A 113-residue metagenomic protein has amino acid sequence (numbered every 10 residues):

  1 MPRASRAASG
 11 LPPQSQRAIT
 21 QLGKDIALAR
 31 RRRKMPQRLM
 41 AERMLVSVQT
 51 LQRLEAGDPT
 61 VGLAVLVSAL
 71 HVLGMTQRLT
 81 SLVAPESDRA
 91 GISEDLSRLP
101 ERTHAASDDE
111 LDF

Functional and structural regions predicted by a protein language model:
M1-A18, L82, E86-F113: N-terminal flexible/basic segments that precede or flank functional cores
K24-L39, P100-S107: Short basic helix-loop element that most often maps to the first helix and adjoining turn of HTH DNA-binding modules
I26, Q37, V48, L63-L66: Helix-turn-helix DNA-binding elements, focusing on the entry/boundary residues of the two helices that contact DNA
K34-Q52: Short alpha-helical DNA-recognition segment
D58-H71: Short, basic-rich loop-to-helix N-cap that marks the start of a DNA-contacting helix
